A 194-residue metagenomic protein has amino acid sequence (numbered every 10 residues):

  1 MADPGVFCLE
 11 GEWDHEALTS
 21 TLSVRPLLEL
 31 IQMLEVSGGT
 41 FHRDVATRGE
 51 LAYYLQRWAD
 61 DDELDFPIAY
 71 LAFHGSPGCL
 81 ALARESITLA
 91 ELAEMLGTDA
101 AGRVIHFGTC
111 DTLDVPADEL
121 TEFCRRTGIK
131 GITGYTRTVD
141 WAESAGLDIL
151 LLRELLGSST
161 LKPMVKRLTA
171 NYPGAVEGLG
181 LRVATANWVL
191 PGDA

Functional and structural regions predicted by a protein language model:
M1-F66, G108: A domain-level signal for caspase-like cysteine endopeptidase catalytic cores and their zymogen-processing architecture
A2, F7, T19, G97-V104 (+2 more regions): Contiguous, function-dense segments enriched for cysteine-driven chemistry and partner/ligand-binding capacity
H15-L18, G78-A81, A142: A generic structural signal for short coil/turn motifs at secondary-structure boundaries
P26-E35, L55-A59, L96, C124 (+2 more regions): Hydrophobic, Leu/Ile/Phe/Ala-enriched alpha-helical segments that form helix-helix packing faces
L28-T40, A100-R103, R125-G134: Structural alpha-beta junctions
D44-V115: Catalytic-core segments of thiol-dependent peptidases
L113-A194: Active-site-proximal C-terminal subdomain of hydrolase catalytic domains
